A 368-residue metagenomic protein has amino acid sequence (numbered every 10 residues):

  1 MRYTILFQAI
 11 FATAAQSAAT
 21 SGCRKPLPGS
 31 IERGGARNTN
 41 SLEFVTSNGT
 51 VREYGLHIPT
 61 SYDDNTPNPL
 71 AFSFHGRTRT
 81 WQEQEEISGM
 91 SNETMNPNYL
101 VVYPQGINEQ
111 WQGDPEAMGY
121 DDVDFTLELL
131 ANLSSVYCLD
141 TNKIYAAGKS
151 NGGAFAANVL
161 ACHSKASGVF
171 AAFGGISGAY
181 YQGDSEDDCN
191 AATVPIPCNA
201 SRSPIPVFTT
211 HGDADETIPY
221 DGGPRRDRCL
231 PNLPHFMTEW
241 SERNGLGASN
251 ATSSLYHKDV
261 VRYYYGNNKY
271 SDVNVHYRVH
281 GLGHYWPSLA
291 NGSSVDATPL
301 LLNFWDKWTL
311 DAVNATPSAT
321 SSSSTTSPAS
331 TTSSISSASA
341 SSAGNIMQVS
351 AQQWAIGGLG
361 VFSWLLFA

Functional and structural regions predicted by a protein language model:
R2-I5, I10-L70, A147-G174, A179-T193 (+6 more regions): A domain-start/cap signature at the N-terminus of enzymes
S21-R24, I31-Y145, N158, N190 (+1 more regions): Serine-hydrolase catalytic machinery in alpha/beta-hydrolase-like enzymes
P69-T78, S177, H211-G212, H280: The conserved beta1-alpha1 loop
R77, G106-I107, D213-E216, G223-P224 (+1 more regions): Acidic beta-to-alpha connecting loop that harbors the catalytic carboxylate
A171, S177-A251, Y265-K269: The feature captures the conserved acid-bearing segment of alpha/beta-hydrolase catalytic domains
T210, R228-N232, M237-A319: C-terminal catalytic histidine-bearing segment of alpha/beta-hydrolase fold enzymes
T316-S341: Extracellular mucin-like PTS domains
S341-A368: Cleavable C-terminal sorting propeptides in eukaryotic secreted/cell-surface proteins
